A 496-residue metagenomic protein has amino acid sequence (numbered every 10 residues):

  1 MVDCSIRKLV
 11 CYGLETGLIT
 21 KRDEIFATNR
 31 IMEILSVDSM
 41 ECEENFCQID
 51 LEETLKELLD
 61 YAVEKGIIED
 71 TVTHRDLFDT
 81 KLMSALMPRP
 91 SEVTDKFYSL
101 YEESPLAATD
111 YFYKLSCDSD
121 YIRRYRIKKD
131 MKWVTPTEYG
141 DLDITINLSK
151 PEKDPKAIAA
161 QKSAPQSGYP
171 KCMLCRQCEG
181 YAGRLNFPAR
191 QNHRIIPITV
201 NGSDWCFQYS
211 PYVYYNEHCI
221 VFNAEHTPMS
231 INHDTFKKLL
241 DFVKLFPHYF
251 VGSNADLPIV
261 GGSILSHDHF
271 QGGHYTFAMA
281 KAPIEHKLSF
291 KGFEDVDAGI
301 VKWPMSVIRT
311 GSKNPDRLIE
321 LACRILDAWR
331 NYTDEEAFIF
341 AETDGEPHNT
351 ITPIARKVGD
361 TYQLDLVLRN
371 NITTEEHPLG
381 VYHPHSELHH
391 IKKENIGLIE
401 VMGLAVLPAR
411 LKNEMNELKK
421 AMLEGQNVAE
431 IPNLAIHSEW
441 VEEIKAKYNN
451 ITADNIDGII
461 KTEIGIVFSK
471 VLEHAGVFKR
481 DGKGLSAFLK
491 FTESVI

Functional and structural regions predicted by a protein language model:
M1-V221, E225-M229, K302-P304, L318-A322 (+2 more regions): Active-site microenvironments that recognize anionic phosphate/pyrophosphate groups
Y169, I264-D268, T276, G292-D295 (+3 more regions): Short alpha-helical interface elements
N192-R194, H226-V251: Helical scaffold of the NTase/Pol beta-like nucleotidyltransferase catalytic core
F207, V251, D268-F270: Hydrophobic faces of well-ordered beta-strands that scaffold small-molecule active sites in alpha/beta enzyme cores
E217-N223, G261-F277, V367: Histidine-centered divalent-metal-coordination microenvironment in nucleic-acid enzymes
D234, V243-S263, G272-L326, R330-T333: Catalytic or ion-translocation cores adjacent to nucleophile or general acid/base/metal-coordination motifs in diverse
P258-S266, D344-T350: Beta-rich nucleic-acid/ligand-interaction surfaces
